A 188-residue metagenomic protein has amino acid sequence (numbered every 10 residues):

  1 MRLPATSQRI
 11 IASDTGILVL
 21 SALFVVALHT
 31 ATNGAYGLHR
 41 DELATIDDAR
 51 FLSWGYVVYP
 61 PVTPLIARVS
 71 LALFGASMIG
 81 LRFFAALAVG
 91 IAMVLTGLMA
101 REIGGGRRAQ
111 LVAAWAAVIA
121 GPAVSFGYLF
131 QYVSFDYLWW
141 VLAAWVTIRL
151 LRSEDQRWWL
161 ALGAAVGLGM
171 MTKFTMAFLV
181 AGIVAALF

Functional and structural regions predicted by a protein language model:
M1-L28: Start-transfer (signal-anchor) and selected internal transmembrane alpha helices of multi-pass inner/ER membrane
P4-A5, R152, L179-F188: Perimembrane helix-loop-helix junctions
V19, F83-G104, L142: Transmembrane-helix motifs of polytopic, lipid-linked glycan transferases
A22, A113-G121, V166, M170 (+1 more regions): Short helix- or helix-capping micro-motifs that position conserved polar/aromatic residues at function-defining sites
A31-T45, G55-A67, A76-I79: Extracytoplasmic catalytic/substrate-binding loops of multi-pass membrane glycan-assembly enzymes
F51, W158-F174, V180, V184: Membrane-interface alpha helices of multi-pass inner-membrane proteins
R101, A143-W159, L187: Membrane-interface transmembrane helices that cradle and orient dolichyl/undecaprenyl
Y128-D136: Short acidic/glycine- and proline-prone juxtamembrane loop motifs at membrane-interface regions of multi-pass membrane
